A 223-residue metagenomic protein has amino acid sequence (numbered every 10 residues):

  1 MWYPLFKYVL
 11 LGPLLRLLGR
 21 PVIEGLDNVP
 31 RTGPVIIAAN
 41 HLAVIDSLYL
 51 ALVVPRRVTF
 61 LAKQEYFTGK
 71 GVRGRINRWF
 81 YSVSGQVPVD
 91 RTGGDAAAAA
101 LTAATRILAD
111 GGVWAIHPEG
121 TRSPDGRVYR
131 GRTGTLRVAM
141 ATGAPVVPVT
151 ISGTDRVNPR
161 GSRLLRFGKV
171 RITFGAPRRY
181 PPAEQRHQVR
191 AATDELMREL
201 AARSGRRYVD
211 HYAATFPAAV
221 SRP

Functional and structural regions predicted by a protein language model:
M1-L18, K70-G85, R163-K169: Alpha-helical membrane-targeting segments
W2, A98-P223: Non-catalytic C-terminal accessory region of glycerolipid acyltransferases and related lyso-lipid remodeling enzymes
V9-H41: Helix-to-loop junction immediately C-terminal to a conserved catalytic motif
G19, G94-A98: A conditional alpha-helix N-cap/helix-loop micro-motif detector
P21-I23, Q86, I172: Generic structural signal for residues in well-ordered beta-strands
I23, R73-G74, A98-L101: Structural motif corresponding to alpha-helix initiation and N-cap regions
R31-G94: Catalytic core of membrane glycerolipid acyltransferases/transacylases, capturing the structured, soluble-facing
